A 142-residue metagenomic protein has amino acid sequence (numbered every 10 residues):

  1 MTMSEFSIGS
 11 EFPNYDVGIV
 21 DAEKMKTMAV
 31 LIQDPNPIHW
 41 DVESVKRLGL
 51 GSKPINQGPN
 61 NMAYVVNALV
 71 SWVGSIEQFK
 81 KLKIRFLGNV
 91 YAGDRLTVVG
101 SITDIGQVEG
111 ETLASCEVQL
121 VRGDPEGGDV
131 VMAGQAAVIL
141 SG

Functional and structural regions predicted by a protein language model:
M1-N14, A92-G142: HotDog/MaoC-like acyl-thioester-processing domains
M1-Q78: Hot-dog-fold acyl-thioester-processing enzymes
V20, F86, V138-L140: Hydrophobic residues in beta-strands and at strand termini
I38-S44, F79-K81, E109-G110, D124-G127: Glycine-rich loops and low-complexity Gly/Arg-rich segments that provide flexible linkers or classic glycine-based
S71-V98: Mid-chain, well-packed structural core segment of small domains
